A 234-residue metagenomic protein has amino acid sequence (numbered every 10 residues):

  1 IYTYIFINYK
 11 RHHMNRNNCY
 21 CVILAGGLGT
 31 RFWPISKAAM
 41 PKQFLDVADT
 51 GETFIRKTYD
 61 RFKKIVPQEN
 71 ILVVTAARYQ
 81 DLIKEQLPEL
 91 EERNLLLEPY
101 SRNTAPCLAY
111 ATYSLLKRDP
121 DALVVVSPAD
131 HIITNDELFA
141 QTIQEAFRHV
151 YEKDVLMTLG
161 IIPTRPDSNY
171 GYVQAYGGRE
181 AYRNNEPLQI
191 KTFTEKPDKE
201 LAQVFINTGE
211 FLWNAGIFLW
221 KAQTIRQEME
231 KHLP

Functional and structural regions predicted by a protein language model:
I1-I5: Intrinsically disordered, low-complexity terminal segments enriched in Ser/Thr
Y9-I23, R31-A38, A48-P128, T134-A140 (+1 more regions): Conserved N-terminal catalytic core of the sugar/cofactor nucleotidyltransferase
I35, V47, I65, R118 (+4 more regions): Change "in soluble alpha/beta enzymes" to "in soluble alpha/beta proteins
S101-P106, R165-D167, K199-L201: A short acidic, often aromatic-flanked loop/helix-cap motif at beta-alpha or helix-coil junctions that lines enzyme
N135-R165: Conserved donor-nucleotide/metal-binding helix-loop-beta segment in metal-dependent transferases, i.e., the alpha-helix
Y172-P234: Catalytic core of tubulin tyrosine ligase-like
